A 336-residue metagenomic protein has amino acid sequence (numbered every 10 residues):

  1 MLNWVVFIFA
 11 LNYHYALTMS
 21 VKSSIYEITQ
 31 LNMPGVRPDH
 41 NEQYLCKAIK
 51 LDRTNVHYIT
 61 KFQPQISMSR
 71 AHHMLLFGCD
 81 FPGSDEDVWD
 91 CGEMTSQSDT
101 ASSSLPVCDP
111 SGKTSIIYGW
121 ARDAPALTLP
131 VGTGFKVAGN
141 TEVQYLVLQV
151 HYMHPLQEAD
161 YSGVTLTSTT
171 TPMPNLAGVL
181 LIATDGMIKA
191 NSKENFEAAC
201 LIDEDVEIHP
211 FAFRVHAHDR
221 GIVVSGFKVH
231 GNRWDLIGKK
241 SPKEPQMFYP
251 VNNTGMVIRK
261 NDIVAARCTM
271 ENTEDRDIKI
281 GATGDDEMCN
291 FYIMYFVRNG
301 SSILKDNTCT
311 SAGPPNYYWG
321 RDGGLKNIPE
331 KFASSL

Functional and structural regions predicted by a protein language model:
M1-T18: Cleavable N-terminal signal peptides of Sec/SRP-targeted secreted and luminal proteins
T18-L336: Beta-strand-centric surfaces of beta-sandwich/beta-rich domains
